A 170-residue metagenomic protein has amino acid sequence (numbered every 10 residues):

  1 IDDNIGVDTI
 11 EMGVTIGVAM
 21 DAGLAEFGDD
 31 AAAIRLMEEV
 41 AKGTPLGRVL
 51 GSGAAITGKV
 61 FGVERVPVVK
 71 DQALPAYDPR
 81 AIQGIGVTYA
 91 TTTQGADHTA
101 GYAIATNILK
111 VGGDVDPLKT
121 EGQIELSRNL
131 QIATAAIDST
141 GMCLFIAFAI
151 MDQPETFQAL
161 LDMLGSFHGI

Functional and structural regions predicted by a protein language model:
I1-I170: Extended C-terminal regions of large enzymes
